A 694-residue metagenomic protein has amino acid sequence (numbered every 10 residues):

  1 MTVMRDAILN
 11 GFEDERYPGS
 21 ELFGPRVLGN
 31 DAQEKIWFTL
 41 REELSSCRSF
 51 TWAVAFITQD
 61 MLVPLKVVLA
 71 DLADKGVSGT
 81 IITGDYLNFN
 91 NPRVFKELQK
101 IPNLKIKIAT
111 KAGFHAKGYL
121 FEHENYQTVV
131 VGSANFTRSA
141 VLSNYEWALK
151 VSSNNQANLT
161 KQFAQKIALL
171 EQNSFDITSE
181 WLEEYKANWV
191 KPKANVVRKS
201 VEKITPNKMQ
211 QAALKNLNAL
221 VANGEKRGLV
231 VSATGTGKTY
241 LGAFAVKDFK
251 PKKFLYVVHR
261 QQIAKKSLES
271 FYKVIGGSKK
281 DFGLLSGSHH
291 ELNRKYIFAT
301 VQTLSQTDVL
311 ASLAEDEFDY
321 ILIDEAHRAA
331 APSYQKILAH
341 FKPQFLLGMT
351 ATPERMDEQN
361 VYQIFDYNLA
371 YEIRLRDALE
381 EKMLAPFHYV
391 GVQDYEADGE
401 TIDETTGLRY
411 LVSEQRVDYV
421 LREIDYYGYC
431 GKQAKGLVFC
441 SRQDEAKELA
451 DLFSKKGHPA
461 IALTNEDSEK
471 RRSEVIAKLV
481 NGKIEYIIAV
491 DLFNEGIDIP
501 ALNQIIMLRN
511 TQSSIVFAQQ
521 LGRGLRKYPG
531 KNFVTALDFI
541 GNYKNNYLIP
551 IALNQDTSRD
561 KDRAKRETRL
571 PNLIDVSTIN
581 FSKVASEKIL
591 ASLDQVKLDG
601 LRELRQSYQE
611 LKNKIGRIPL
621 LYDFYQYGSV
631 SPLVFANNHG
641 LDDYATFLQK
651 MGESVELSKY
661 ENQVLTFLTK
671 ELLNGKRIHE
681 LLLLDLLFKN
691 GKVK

Functional and structural regions predicted by a protein language model:
M1-N207, Q211, K215: PLD/PLD-like phosphodiesterase catalytic module centered on the HKD motif
V131, Y486-N510, V516-Q519, V534-F539: A short beta-strand element within the Helicase C-terminal
K191-K208, L217, R442, L553-V693: Long, largely alpha-helical accessory region at the distal end of helicase-like NTP-driven motors
A222-V246: Walker A/P-loop
K265, L284, H289-H290, V309 (+2 more regions): Conserved helicase ATPase core of P-loop NTP-dependent helicases/translocases
H327-H388: Post-DEXD/H (motif II) to motif III coupling segment of the RecA-like Helicase ATP-binding lobe
L369-L437: Conserved interdomain linker/interface between the two RecA-like ATPase lobes of SF2 helicase motors
S514-Q519, R523-N554: Conserved segment of the helicase C-terminal RecA-like domain
